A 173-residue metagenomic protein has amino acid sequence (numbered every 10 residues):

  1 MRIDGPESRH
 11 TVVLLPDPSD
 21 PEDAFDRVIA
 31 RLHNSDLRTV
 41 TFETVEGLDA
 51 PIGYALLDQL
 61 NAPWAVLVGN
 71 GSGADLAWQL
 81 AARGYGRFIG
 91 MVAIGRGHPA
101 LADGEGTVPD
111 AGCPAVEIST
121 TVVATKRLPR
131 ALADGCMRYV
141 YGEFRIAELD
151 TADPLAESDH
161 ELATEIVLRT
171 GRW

Functional and structural regions predicted by a protein language model:
R9-P18: Short beta-strand element of the alpha/beta-hydrolase
P18-I29: The serine-hydrolase catalytic nucleophile loop
L32-D49: Conserved alpha/beta-hydrolase
D49-A65: Conserved acidic catalytic loop of the alpha/beta-hydrolase fold
V68-A77: Gly/Ala-rich beta-loop-alpha elbow adjacent to hydrolase catalytic centers
L76-L80, A102: Hydrolases whose catalytic domains are alpha/beta-hydrolase-1, hotdog thioesterase, or metallo-beta-lactamase-like
G86-A102: A conserved short beta-strand
P99-S158: The feature captures the conserved acid-bearing segment of alpha/beta-hydrolase catalytic domains
